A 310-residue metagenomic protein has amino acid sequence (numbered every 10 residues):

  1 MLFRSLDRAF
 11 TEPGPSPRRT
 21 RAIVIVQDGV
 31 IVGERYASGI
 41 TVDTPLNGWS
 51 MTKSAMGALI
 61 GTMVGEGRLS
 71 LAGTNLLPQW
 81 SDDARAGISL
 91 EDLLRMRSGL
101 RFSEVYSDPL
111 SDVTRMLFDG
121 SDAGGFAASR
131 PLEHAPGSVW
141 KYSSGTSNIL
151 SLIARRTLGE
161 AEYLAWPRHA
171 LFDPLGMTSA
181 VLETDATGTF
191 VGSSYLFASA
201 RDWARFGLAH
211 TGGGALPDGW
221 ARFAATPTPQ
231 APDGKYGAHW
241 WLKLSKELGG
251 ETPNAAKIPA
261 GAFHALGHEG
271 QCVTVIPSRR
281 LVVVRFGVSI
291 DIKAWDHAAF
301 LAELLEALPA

Functional and structural regions predicted by a protein language model:
M1-L2: Short, small-residue-biased leader/transition segments that mark boundaries at the very start of proteins
S5-A9, I25, V30-R35, L110-P136 (+1 more regions): Short, charged, amphipathic alpha-helices and their helix-cap/turn boundaries
D7-I40, V273-T274, R280-V284: A short, well-structured edge-of-sheet supersecondary motif
G29, N47-L71, L93, L150-A154 (+1 more regions): Active-site SXXK
G57, T146-A154, S194-A215, Q271-G287: Active-site-proximal alpha-helical segments within enzyme catalytic domains
G65-R101, V105, S129-L132, L158-S194 (+1 more regions): Active-site helix/loop module of the DD-peptidase/beta-lactamase fold, centered on the serine-lysine SxxK catalytic
M177-T184, A225-V282: Active-site Gly/Thr loop motif
A265-A310: Structured C-terminal helix/loop/strand segments within mature extracytoplasmic catalytic/sensor domains
